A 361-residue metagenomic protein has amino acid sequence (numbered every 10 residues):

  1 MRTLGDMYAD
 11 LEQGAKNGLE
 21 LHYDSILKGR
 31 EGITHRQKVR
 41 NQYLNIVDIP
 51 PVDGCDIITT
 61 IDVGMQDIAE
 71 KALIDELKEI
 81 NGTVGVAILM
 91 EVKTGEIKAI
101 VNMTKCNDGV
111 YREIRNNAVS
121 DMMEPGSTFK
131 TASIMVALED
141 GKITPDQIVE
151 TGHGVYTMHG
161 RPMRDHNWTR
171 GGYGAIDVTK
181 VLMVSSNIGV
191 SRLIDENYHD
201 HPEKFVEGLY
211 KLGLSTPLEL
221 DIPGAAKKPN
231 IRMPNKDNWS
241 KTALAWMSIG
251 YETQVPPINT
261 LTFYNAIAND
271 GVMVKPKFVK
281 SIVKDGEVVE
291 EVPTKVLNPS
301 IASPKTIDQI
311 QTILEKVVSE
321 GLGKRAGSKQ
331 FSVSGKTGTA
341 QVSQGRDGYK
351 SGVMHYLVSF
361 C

Functional and structural regions predicted by a protein language model:
M1-V86, C106-G109: Extracytoplasmic/periplasmic proteins that interact with beta-lactams or build/remodel peptidoglycan
K38-N45, A87-M122, G126, M135-C361: Beta-lactam-recognizing serine transpeptidase/beta-lactamase-like catalytic domain environment
